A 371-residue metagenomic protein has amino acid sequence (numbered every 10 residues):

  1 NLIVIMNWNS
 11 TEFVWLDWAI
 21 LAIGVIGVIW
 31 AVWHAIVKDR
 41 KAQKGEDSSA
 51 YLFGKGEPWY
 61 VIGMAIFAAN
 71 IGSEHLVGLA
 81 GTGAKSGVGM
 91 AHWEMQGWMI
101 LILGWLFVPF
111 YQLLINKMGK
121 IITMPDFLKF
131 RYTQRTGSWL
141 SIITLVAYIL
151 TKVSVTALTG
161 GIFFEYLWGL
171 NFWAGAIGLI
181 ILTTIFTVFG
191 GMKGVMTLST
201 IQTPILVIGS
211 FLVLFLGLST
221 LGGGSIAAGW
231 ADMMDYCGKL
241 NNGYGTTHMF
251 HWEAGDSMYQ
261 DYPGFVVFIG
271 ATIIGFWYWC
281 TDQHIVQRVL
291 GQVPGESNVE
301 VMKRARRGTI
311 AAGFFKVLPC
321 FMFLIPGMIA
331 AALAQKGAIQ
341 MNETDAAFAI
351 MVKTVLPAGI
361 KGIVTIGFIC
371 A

Functional and structural regions predicted by a protein language model:
N7-E12, T82-V88, V108, Q112-L114 (+3 more regions): Membrane-water interface regions at transmembrane-helix termini and the short interhelical loops of multi-pass membrane
N7-V77, T187-G190, E296-K303: Membrane-interface "cap" regions at the ends of multi-pass membrane proteins
W8-I20, K85-Q96, F164-A174, E253-A271: Interfacial loop-to-helix junctions that mark the boundaries of transmembrane helices in multi-pass membrane
V25-V28, A69-N70, G97-L101, L145 (+5 more regions): Residue-level recognition of pore/gate-forming positions within transmembrane alpha-helices of multi-pass
V28-Q43, V108, I149-V153, A157 (+5 more regions): Hydrophobic alpha-helical segments and their helix-loop junctions in multi-pass secondary transporters
S48-K120, Y259-Y278, I285-L290, P294-G337 (+1 more regions): Membrane-interface helix-loop-helix modules in multi-pass membrane proteins
V61-A65, F130-Q134, S138, Q202-L216: Small-residue-rich segments of transmembrane alpha-helices in multi-pass membrane proteins, especially helix faces
A91-V188, G270-Y278, I369-A371: Helix-loop-helix module between adjacent transmembrane segments
